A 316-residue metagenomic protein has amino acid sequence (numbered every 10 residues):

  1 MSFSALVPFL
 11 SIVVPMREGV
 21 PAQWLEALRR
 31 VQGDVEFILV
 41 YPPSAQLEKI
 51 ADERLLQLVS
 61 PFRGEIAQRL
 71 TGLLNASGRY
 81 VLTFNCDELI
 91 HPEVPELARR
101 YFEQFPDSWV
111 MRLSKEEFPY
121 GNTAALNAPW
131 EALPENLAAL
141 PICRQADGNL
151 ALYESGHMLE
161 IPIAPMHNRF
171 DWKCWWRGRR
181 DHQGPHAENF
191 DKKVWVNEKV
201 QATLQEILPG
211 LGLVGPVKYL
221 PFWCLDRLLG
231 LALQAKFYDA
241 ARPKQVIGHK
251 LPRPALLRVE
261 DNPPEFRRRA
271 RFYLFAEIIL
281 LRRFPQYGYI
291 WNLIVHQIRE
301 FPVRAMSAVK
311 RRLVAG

Functional and structural regions predicted by a protein language model:
V13-G33: Short, well-formed alpha-helical segments that are part of the catalytic scaffolds of diverse glycosyltransferases
S60-A76: Glycine-rich, basic loop-to-helix element that forms the pyrophosphate-binding segment of sugar-nucleotide handling
V81: Short aromatic/hydrophobic "clamp" motif used to bind/position activated sugar donors
E88-Y101: Acidic donor-binding/catalytic loop of UDP-sugar-dependent glycosyltransferases, especially processive GT2
M111-L140: Short beta-strand-to-loop element that shapes/binds the nucleotide-sugar donor at the catalytic cleft/hinge
F118, E188-V194, E198-W223, Q234-F266: Active-site donor/metal-binding and catalytic loop motifs of nucleotide-sugar-dependent glycosylation enzymes
C143-K199: A recurrent flexible, glycine/aromatic-enriched loop bordering the glycosyltransferase active site that acts as
P221-W223, R227-Y238, R258-L293: Catalytic core of nucleotide-sugar-dependent glycosyltransferases
